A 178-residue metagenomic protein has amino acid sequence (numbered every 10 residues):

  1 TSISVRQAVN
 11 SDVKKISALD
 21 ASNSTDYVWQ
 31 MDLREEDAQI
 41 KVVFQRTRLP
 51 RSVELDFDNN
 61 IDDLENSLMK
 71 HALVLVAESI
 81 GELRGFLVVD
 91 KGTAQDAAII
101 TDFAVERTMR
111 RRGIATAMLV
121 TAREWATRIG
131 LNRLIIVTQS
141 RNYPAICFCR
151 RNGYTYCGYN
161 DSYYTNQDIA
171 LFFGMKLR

Functional and structural regions predicted by a protein language model:
S2-S4: Extreme N-terminal starter segment of soluble prokaryotic enzymes
R6-A8, C157: Conserved beta-strand termini and adjacent loop/short-helix elements that scaffold enzyme active sites in alpha/beta
V9-D12, N142: Acidic/polar helix N-cap motif
N10-S11, A18-T101, E106-T108, L119-T121 (+3 more regions): Acetyl-CoA-dependent GNAT
M109, G113: Glycine-rich phosphate-binding loop
A117-R133, T155: Conserved acyl-CoA
N132-I135, Q139-I146, R151-N152, Y159-R178: C-terminal "cap" of GNAT-fold acetyltransferases
